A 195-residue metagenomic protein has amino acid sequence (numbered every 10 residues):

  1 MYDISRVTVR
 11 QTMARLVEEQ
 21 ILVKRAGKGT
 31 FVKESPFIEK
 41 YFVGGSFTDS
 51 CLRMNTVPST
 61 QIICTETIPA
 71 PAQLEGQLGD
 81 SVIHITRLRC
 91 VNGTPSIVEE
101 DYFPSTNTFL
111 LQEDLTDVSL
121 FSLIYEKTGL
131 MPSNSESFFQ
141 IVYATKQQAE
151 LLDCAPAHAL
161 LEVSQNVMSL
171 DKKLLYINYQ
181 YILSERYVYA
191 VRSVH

Functional and structural regions predicted by a protein language model:
M1-V32: N-terminal helix-turn-helix
E19, M54, K127: Change "in soluble alpha/beta enzymes" to "in soluble alpha/beta proteins
K28, F47, L120: A generic "binding-loop/recognition-motif" signal
F31-G44: Short, cationic-aromatic polyanion-contact patches
V57-H195: C-terminal all-alpha effector/ligand-binding and dimerization domain of prokaryotic HTH-type transcriptional repressors
